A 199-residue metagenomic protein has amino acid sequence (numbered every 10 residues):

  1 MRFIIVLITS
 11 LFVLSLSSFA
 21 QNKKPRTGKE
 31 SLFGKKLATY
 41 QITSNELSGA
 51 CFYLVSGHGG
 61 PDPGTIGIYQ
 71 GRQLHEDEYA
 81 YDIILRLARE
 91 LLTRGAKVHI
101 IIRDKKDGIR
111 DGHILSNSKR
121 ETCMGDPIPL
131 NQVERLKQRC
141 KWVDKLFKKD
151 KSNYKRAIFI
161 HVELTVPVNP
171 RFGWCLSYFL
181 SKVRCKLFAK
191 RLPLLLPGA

Functional and structural regions predicted by a protein language model:
R2-I8, F12-A199: Catalytic-site microenvironment of enzymes that process N-acetyl-hexosamine-containing cell-wall polysaccharides
